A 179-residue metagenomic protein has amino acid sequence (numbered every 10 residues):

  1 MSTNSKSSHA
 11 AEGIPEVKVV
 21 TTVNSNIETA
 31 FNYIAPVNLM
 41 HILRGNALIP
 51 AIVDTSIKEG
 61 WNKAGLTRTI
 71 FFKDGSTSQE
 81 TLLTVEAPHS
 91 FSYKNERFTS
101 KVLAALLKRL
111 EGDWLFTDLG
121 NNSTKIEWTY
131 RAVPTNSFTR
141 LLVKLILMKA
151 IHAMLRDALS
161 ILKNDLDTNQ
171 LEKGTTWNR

Functional and structural regions predicted by a protein language model:
M1-G60, R179: Hydrophobic ligand-binding cavity/cleft-lining segments
S2-T3, W61-T69, A87-Y93, K101: Short, hydrophobic/aromatic-rich segments at coil-to-beta transitions
N4, I52, R131, S160-R179: Short, highly charged C-terminal tails/helix-capping segments
K18-V20, T67-T69, Q79, S92-K94 (+3 more regions): Beta-strand secondary-structure signal
T29-I34, M40, R68, L82 (+4 more regions): Hydrophobic pocket/interface hotspot
A35-L39, K63-G65, L83, T99-A105 (+2 more regions): Hydrophobic small-molecule pocket/channel-lining residues, especially in calycin-type beta-barrels
I42, K73-S123: Hydrophobic-ligand binding "helix-grip"
S100-R156: Beta-strand/loop substructures that line and gate deep hydrophobic ligand-binding cavities in soluble
